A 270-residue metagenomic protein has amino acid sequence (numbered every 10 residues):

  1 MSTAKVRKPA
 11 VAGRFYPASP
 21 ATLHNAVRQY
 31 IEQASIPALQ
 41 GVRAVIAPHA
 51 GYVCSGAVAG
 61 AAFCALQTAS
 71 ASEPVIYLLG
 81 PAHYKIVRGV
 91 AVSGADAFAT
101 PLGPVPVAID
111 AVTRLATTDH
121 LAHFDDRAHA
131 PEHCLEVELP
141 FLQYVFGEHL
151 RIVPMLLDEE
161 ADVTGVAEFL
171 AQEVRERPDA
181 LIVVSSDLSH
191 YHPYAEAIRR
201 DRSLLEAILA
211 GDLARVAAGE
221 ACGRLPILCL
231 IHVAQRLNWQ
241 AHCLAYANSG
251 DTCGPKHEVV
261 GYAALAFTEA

Functional and structural regions predicted by a protein language model:
S2-H257, A266-A270: Active-site histidine-anchored catalytic micro-motif
G261-A263: Short beta-strand micro-motifs in enzyme catalytic cores
